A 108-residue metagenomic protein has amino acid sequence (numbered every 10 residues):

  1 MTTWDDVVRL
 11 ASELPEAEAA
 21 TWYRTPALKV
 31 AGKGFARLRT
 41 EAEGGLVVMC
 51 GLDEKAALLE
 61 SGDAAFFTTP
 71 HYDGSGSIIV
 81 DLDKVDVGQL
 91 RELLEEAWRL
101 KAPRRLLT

Functional and structural regions predicted by a protein language model:
M1-T108: Charge-dense, helix-prone N-terminal extensions
